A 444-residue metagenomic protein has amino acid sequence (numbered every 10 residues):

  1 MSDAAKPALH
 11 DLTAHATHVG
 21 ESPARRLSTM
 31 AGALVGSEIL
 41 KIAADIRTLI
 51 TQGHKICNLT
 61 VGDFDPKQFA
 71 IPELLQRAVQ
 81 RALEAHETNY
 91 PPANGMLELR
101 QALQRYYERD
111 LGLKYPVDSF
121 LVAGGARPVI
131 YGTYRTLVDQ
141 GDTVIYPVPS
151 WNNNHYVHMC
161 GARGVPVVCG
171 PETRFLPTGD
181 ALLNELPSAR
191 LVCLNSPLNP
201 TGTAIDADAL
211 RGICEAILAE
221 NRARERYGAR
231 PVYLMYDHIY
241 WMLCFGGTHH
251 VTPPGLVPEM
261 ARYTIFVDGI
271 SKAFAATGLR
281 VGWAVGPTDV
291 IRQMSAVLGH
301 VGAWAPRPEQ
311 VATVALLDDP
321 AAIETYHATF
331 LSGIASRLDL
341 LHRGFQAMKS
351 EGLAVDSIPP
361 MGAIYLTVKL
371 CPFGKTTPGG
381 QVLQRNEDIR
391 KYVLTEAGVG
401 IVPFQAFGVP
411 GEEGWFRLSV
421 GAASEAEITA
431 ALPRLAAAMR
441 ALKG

Functional and structural regions predicted by a protein language model:
S2-L9, R105, R109, P378 (+3 more regions): PLP-dependent enzyme catalytic core of the Aspartate aminotransferase-like
K6-G20, Q76-R77, V257-A335, D339-S350 (+1 more regions): Conserved core segment of the aminotransferase class I/II
A8-S28, G32-G125, G132, L317-D319 (+2 more regions): N-terminal small-domain helix-loop-helix segment of the aminotransferase-like
I42, L59, V79, L103 (+14 more regions): Generic structural signal for small/hydrophobic residues in well-ordered secondary structure, especially within
I56-N58, V267, V355-M361: Short beta-strand
E84-A229, W241-P258, L383-R385, P433 (+1 more regions): Conserved core of the PLP fold type I
L298, K375-E387: Short, surface-exposed loop/helix-turn segments at secondary-structure junctions that function as lids/hinges flanking
V314, L331-H342, A354-T377: Conserved glycine-rich beta-strand-loop-beta hairpin in the small C-terminal domain of fold type I
